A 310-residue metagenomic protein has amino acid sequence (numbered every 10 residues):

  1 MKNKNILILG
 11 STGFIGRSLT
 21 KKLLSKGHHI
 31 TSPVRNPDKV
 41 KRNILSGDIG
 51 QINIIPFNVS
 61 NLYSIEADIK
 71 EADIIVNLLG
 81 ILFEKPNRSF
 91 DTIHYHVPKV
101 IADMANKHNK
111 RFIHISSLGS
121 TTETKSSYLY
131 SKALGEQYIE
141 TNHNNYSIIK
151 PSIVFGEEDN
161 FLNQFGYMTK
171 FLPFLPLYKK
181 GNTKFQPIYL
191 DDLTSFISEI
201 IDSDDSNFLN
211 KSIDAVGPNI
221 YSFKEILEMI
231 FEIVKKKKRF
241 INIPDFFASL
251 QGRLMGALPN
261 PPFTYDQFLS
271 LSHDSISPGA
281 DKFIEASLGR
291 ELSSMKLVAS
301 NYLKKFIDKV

Functional and structural regions predicted by a protein language model:
K4-K26, P33: N-terminal Rossmann NAD(P)H-binding glycine-rich loop of SDR-like oxidoreductase domains
L9, P33, L78-L79, F112-L118 (+1 more regions): SDR active-site strand-loop-helix element
D38, S46-K99, M104-N106, L118-T122: NAD(P)H-binding glycine-rich loop region in Rossmannoid oxidoreductase-like domains and their noncatalytic homologs
Q137-Y167: Conserved beta-loop-beta element that borders a ligand/cofactor-binding pocket
G156-Q164, I200-I213, K236-K237: Glycine/proline-rich active-site loop of Rossmann-fold NAD(P)-dependent oxidoreductases
N160-F161, K179-D202, K211: Substrate-positioning beta->alpha
N182-D191, I213-E232, N242-R253, E291-S294: Substrate-binding strand-loop-helix patch in Rossmann-like NAD(P)-dependent oxidoreductase/epimerase domains
F246-K309: A hydrophobic C-terminal alpha-helical subdomain
